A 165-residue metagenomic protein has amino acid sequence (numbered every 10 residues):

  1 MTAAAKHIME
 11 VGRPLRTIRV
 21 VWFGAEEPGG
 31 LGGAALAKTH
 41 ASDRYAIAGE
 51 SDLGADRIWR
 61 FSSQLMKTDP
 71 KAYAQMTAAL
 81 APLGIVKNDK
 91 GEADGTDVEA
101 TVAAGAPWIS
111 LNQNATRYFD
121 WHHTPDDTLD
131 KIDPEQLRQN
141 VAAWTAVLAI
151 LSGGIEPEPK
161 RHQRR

Functional and structural regions predicted by a protein language model:
M1-G29, W144: Alpha-helical metal-binding/catalytic segments enriched in His/Glu/Asp
M1-K6, S51-F61, A142-I150: Unusually extended, aromatic-enriched hydrophobic runs near protein termini
K6-G12, A74-A81, D130-R165: N-terminal hydrophobic/helix-forming segments and targeting peptides
H7, H40, H122-H123, H162: Histidine (H) residue identity feature
R13, F23-W121: Metal-dependent peptidase/peptidase-like ectodomains
F119-D130: Short helix/strand-capping connector loops at secondary-structure junctions
